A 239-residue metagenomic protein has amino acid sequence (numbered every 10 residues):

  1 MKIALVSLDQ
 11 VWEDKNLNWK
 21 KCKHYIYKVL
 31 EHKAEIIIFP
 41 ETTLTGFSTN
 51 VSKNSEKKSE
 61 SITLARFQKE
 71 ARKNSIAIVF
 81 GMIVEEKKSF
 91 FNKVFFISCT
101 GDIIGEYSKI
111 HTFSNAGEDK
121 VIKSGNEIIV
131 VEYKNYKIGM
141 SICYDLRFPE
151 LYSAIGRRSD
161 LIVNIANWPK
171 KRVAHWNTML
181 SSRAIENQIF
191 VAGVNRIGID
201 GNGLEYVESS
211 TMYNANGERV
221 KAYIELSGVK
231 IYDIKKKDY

Functional and structural regions predicted by a protein language model:
M1-W12, I38, K93, E106 (+2 more regions): Active-site-proximal beta-strand elements of phosphoester/diester hydrolases
L5, T45-S48, Y133: Short, basic/glycine-rich phosphate-binding loops at helix/coil junctions that contact nucleotide phosphates
Q10, L44-T45, F148: Active-site micro-motifs of SAM-dependent methyltransferase domains
K15, W19, K23-T100, P169-S182 (+1 more regions): Cys-nucleophile CN-hydrolase/nitrilase-fold catalytic domain and related Cys-dependent amidase chemistry that acts on
S61-V79, R147-V229: CN hydrolase (nitrilase-like) catalytic-core segments centered on the catalytic cysteine and neighboring Lys/Glu
E85-R157, K171-T178, I234-Y239: Active-site catalytic loop in hydrolytic enzyme cores
